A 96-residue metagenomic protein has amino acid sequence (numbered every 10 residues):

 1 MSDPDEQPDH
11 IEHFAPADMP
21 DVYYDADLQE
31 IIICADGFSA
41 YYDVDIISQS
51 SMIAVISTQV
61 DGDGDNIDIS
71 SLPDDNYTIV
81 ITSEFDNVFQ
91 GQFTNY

Functional and structural regions predicted by a protein language model:
M1-D25: Transition segment at domain starts
Y24-I32: Short coil/turn motif common to extracellular beta-sandwich-like domains
D36-Y41, D74: Short proline/glycine-enriched turn/loop motifs at strand-loop junctions of beta-rich domains
D43-I47: Beta-strand signatures of extracellular beta-sandwich domains
S48-A54, Y77: Short, glycine-anchored, charge-dense loop/turn motifs used at functional sites
I53-D63: Solvent-exposed serine/threonine-rich low-complexity stretches and specific carbohydrate-binding patches
D61-T82: Short, surface-exposed loop/turn motifs with a glycine/proline- and acidic-biased composition
V80-Y96: C-terminal tail/sorting-segment detector
